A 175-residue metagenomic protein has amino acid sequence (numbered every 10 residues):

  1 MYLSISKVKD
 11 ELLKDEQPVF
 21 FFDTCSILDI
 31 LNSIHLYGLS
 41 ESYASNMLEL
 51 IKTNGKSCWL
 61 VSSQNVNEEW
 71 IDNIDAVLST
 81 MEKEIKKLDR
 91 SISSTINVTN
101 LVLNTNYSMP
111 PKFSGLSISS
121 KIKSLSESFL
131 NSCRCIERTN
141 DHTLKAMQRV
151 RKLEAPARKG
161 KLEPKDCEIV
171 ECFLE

Functional and structural regions predicted by a protein language model:
Y2-E175: Active-site-proximal, substrate-binding regions of enzyme catalytic domains and RNA-binding/basic surfaces
